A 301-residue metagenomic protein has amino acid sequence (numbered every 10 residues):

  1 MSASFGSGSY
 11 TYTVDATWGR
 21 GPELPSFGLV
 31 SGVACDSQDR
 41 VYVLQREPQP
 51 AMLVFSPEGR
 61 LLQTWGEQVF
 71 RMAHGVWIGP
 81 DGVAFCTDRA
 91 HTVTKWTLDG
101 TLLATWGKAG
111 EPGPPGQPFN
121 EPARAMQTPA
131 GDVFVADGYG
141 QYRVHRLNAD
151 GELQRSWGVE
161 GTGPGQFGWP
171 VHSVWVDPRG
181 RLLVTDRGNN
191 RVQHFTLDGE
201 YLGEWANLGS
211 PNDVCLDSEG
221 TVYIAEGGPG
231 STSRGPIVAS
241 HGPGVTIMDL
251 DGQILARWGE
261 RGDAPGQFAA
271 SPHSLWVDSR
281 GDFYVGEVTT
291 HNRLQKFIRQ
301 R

Functional and structural regions predicted by a protein language model:
M1-R301: Eukaryotic scaffold repeat domains enriched in small/polar residues
